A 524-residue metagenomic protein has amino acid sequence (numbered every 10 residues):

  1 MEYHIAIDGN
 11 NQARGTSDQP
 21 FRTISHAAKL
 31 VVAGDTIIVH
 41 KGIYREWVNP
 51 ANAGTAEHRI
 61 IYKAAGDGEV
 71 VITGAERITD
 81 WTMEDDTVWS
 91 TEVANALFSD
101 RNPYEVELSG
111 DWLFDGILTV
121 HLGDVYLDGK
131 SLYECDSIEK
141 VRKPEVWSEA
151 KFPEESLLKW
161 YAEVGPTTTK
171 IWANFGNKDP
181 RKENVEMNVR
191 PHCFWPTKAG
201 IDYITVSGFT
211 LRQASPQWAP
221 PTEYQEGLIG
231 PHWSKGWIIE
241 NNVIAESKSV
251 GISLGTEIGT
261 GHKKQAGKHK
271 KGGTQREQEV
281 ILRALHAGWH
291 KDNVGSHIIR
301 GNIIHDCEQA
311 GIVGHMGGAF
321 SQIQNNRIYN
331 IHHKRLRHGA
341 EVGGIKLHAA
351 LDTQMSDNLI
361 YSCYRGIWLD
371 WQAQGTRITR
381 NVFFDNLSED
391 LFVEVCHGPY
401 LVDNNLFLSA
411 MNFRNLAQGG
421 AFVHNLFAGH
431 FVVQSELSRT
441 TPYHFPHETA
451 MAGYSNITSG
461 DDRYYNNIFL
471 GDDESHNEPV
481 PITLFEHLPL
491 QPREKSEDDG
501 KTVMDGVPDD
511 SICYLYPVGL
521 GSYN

Functional and structural regions predicted by a protein language model:
H4-W233, I238, A245, G251-S253 (+4 more regions): Extracellular polysaccharide-degrading/modifying enzymes targeting complex plant/algal/animal polysaccharides
A27, V39, I239-N242, I299 (+2 more regions): Hydrophobic packing within well-folded, soluble alpha/beta domains
E57, H192-F194, P216-H232, K248-N524: Glycine- and acidic/polar-rich repeat regions and solenoidal domains
